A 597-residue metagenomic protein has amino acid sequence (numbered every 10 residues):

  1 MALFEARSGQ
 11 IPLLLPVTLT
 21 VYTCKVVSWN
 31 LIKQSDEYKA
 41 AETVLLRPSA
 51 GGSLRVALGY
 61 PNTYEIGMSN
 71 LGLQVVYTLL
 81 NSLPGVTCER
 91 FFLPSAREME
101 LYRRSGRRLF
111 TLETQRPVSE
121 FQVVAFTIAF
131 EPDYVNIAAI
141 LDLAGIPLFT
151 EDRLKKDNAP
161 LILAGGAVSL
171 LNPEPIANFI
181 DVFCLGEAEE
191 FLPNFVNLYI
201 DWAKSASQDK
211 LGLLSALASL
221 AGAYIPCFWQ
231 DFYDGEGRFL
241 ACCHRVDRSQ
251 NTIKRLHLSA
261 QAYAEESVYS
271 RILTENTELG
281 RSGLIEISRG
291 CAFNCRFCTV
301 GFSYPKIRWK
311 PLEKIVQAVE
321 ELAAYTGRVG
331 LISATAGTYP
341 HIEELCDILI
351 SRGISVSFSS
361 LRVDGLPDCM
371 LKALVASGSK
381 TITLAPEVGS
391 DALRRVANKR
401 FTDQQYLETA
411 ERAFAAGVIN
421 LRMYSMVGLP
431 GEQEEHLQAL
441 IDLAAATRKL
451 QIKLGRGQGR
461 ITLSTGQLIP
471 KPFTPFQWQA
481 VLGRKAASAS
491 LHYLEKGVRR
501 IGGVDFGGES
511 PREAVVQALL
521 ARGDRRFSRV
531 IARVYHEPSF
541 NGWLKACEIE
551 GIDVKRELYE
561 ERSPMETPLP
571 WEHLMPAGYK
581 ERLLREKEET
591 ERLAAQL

Functional and structural regions predicted by a protein language model:
L3-R47, G52, L58, R500-L597: Radical SAM enzyme core and accessory elements
C24-C88, R97-E100, G327-G330, A334-H341 (+3 more regions): Iron-sulfur-cluster electron-transfer modules
S28-A57, Y64-E65, P226, E236-L284: N-terminal [4Fe-4S]-dependent radical SAM core
L58-G59, Q317-R422, M426-R460, G466 (+1 more regions): Conserved SAM/AdoMet-binding glycine-rich loop
L58-N62, L80, R271-F297, K380 (+1 more regions): N-terminal pre-triad scaffold of radical SAM enzymes
L93-R245, P472-D524, I531-P538, W543: Glycine-rich beta-alpha loop elements in corrinoid/cobalamin-binding modules across cobalamin-dependent enzymes
A216-C227, A334-Y339, R362-L366, G457-P470 (+2 more regions): A glycine-rich phosphate-binding loop feature that marks nucleotide/adenosyl-phosphate handling sites
F297-K314: Iron-sulfur (Fe-S) cluster-binding segments and ferredoxin-like electron-carrier domains, especially [2Fe-2S]
